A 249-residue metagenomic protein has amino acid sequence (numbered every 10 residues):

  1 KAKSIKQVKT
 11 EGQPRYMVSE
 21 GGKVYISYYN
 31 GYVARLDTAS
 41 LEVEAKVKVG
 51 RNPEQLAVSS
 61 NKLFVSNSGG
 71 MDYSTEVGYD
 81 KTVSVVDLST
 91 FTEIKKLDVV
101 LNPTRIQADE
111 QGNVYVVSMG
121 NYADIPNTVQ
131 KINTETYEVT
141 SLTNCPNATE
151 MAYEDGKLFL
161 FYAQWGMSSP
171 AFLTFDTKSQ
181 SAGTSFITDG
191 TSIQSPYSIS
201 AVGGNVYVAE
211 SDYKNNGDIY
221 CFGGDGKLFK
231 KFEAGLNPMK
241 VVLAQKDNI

Functional and structural regions predicted by a protein language model:
K1-I249: Predominantly soluble domains enriched in secretory-pathway, periplasmic, or organellar proteins
